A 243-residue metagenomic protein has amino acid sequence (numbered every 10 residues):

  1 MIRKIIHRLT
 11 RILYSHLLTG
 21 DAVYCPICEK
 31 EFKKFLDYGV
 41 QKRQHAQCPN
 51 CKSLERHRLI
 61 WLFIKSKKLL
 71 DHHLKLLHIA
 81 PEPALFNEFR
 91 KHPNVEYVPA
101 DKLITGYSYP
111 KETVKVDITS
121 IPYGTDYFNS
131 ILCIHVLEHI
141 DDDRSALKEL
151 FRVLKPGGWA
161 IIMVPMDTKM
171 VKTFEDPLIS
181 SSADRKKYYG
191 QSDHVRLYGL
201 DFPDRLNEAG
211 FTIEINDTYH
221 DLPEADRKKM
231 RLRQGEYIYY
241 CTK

Functional and structural regions predicted by a protein language model:
M1-S120, G124, H220-T242: Conserved N-terminal segment of class I S-adenosyl-L-methionine
R11-V23, D141-F151, K155-K243: S-adenosyl-L-methionine-dependent methyltransferase catalytic module, highlighting the catalytic core
I79, F128-L132: Hydrophobic beta-strand segment of the Class I
K102, C133, P165-D167: An acidic- and aromatic-residue-enriched active-site/binding cleft used to recognize and process polar
I104, F128, K169-V171: Generic "edge-of-domain/loop-turn" microfeature
V114, S130, A146: Ligand-binding pocket scaffold of soluble enzyme catalytic domains
H135-H139: Short catalytic micro-motifs in class I SAM-dependent methyltransferases
